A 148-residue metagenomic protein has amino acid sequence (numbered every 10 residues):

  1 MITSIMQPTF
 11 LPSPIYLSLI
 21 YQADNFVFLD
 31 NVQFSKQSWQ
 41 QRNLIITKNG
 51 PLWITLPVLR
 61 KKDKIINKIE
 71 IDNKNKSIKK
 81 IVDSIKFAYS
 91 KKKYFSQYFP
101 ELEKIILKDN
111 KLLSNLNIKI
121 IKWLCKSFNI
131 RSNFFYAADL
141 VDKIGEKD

Functional and structural regions predicted by a protein language model:
M1-D148: Residues lining hydrophobic/aromatic ligand-binding pockets adjacent to catalytic sites
